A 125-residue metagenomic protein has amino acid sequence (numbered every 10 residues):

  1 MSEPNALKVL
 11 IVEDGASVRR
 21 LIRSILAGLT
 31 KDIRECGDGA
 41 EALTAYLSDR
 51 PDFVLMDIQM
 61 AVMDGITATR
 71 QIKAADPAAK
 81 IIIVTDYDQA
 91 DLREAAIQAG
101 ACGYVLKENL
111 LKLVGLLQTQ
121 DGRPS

Functional and structural regions predicted by a protein language model:
M1-L10, K112-S125: Non-catalytic signal-transmission and effector/linker regions of two-component phosphorelay proteins
E13: Conserved acidic carboxylate
A16-R34: Two-component/phosphorelay signaling modules centered on CheY-like receiver
D38-E41, D64-T67: Acidic catalytic/metal-coordinating carboxylates
D49-L55: Active-site beta3 strand of CheY-like receiver
M60: Receiver (REC) domain active-site loop signature in two-component systems and cognate sites in sensor histidine kinases
T67, D88-G115: Alpha4 helix (beta4-alpha4-beta5 surface) of REC/receiver domains from two-component response regulators
